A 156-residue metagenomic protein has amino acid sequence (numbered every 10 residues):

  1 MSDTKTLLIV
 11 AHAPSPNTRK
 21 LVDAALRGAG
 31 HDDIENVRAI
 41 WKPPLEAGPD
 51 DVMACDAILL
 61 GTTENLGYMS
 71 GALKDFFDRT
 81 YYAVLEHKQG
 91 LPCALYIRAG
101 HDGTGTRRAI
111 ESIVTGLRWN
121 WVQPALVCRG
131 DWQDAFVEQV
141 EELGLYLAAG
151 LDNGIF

Functional and structural regions predicted by a protein language model:
S2, D32, G48, N120-F156: Glycine-rich phosphate/pyrophosphate-binding loop and the adjoining helix
S2, G28-N36, L85-H87: Short helix-capping segments at alpha-helix termini
S2-G30: N-terminal beta1-alpha1 ligand-phosphate binding loop
A13-P16, L66, I97-D102, V127-Q133: Short histidine/acidic/glycine/proline-rich micro-motifs that form metal- and phosphate-coordinating active-site loops
L21-V22, A72, T106, F136-Q139: Residues at alpha-helix caps and immediate loop-helix transition turns in enzyme cores, especially N- and C-cap
V22-E35, T115-N120: Short helix-loop-beta junction
E35-E46: A short beta-strand-loop structural module common to alpha/beta enzyme folds
P44-W121: Helix-loop-strand module that forms the ligand-binding subsite of alpha/beta enzymes
